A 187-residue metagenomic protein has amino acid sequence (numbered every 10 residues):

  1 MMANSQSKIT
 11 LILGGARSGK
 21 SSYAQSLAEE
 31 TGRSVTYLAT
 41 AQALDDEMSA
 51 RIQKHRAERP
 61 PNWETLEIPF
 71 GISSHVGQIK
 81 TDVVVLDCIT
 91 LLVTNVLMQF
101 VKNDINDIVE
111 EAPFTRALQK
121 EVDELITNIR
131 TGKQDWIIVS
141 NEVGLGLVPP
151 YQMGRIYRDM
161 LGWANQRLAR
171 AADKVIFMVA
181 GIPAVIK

Functional and structural regions predicted by a protein language model:
M2-S7: Phosphate-binding P-loop
T10-I79: Conserved P-loop
L11, V85, I137-V139: Structural motif
R17, Q42, T90, V143-G144 (+1 more regions): Short, glycine/serine-rich, charged loops/turns that create anion-binding and catalytic segments at active sites
A24, H55, V85, N141 (+1 more regions): Residue-level signal for inorganic ion chemistry
V35, V84, K174-I176: Short, well-ordered beta-strand core segments
F70, N95-K187: Replace "adjacent to P-loop NTPase cores in ATP/GTP-dependent enzymes" with "adjacent to NTP-binding cores
V83-F100: A basic- and aromatic-enriched beta-loop-alpha substructure that forms the phosphate/nucleotide- and DNA/RNA-contacting
